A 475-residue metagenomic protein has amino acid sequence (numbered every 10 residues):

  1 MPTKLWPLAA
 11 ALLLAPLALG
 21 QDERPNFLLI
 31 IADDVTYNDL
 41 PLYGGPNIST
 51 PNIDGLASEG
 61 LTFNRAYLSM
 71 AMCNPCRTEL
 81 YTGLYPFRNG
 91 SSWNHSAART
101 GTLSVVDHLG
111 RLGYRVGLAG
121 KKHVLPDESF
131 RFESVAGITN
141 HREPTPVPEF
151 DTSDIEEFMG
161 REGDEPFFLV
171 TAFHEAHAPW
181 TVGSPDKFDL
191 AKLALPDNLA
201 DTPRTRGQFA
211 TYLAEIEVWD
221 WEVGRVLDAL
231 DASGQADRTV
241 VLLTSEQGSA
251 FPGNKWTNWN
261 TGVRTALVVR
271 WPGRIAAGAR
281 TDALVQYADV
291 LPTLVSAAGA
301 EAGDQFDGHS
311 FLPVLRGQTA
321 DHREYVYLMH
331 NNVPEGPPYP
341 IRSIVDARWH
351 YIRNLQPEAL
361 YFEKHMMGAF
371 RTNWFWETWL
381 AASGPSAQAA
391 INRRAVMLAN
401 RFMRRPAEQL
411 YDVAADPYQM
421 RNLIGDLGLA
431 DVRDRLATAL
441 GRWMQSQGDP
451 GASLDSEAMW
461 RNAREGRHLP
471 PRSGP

Functional and structural regions predicted by a protein language model:
M1-L8: Bacterial N-terminal signal peptides that target proteins for export
P7, A18-L19: Post-cleavage N-terminal segment of exported redox proteins
L8-L14: Hydrophobic helical h-region of N-terminal Sec-dependent signal peptides in bacterial secretory/periplasmic proteins
L12, L19-Q409, P417-R442, G451-A452 (+1 more regions): Formylglycine-dependent sulfatase
A414: C-terminal helical cap and adjacent loop that interface with cofactors, partners, or active-site loops
S456-W460: A glycine-rich phosphate-binding loop feature that marks nucleotide/adenosyl-phosphate handling sites
